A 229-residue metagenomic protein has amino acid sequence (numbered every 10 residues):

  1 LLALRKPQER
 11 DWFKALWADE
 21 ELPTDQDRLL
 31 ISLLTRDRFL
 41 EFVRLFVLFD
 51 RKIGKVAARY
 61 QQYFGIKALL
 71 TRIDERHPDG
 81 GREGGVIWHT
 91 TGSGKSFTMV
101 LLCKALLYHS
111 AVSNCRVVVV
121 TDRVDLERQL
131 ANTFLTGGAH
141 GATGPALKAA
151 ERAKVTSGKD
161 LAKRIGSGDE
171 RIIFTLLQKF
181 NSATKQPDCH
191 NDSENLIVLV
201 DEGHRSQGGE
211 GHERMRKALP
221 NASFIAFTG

Functional and structural regions predicted by a protein language model:
L1-R116, D125-G141, D169-R171, Q178 (+1 more regions): ATP-dependent helicase/translocase motor core
G54-K55, R72-R76, A105-Y108, K159-R164 (+2 more regions): Generic recognition of flexible, low-complexity loop/linker segments
T90-T91, H204-R205, A218-G229: Conserved helicase ATPase motor motifs in RecA-like P-loop NTPase domains
H109-V112, I165-S167, C189-D192, R216-N221: Conserved catalytic network of the ASCE P-loop NTPase/AAA+ motor domain
D122-R123, G229: Cofactor-binding loop segments of dinucleotide-utilizing enzymes, especially the Rossmann-like FAD- and NAD(P)+-binding
L135-S182: Inter-Walker segment of RecA-like/P-loop motor cores
E170-R214: Conserved RecA-like ASCE ATPase "motif II neighborhood" in helicase/translocase motors
